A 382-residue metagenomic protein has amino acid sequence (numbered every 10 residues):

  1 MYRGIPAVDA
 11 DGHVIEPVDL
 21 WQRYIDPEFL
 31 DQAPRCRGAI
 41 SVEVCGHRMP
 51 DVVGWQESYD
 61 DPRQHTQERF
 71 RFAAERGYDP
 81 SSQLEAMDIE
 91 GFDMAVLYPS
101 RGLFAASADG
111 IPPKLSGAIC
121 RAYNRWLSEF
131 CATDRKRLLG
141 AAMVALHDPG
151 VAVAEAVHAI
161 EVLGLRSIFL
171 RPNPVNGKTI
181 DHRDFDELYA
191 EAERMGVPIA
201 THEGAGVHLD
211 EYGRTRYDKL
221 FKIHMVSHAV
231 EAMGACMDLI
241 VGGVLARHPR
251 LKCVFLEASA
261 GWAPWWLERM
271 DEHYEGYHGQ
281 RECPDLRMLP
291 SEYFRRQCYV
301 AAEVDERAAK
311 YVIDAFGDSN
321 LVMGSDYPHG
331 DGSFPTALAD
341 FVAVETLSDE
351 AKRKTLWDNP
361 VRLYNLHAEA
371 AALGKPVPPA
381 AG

Functional and structural regions predicted by a protein language model:
Y2-V8, P17-M94, R125-T133, V157-H158 (+7 more regions): Mid-to-C-terminal alpha-helical segments outside catalytic/metal-binding sites
V14, A205, H329: Short active-site segment of divalent metal-dependent hydrolases/proteases that encodes the spacing between
D19-Q22, A108-D109, E211-R214, W265-R269 (+3 more regions): Short aromatic-enriched loop/helix-cap "lid" or pocket-rim segments at secondary-structure transitions that line
Q67-E75, E85-D109, R137-A145, R166-L170: Divalent metal-dependent hydrolysis catalytic cores, especially in the metallo-beta-lactamase
G110-P112, T215-M225, T336-D340: Short glycine/proline- and charge-enriched loop/turn segments that cap or connect secondary-structure elements
K114-F130: Active-site-proximal gating segment of KS-fold condensing enzymes and close homologs
A118, C131-L139, V144, P149-N320 (+1 more regions): Catalytic pocket-lining loop regions of alpha/beta-barrel enzymes, especially the amidohydrolase/enolase/GH5 lineages
